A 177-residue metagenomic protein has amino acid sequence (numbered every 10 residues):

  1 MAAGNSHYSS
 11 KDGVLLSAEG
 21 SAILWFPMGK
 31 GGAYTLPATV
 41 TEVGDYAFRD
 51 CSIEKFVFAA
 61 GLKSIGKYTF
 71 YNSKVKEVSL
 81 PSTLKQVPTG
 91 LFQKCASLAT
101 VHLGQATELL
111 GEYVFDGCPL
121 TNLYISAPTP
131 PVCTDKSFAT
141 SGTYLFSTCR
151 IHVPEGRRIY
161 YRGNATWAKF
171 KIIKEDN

Functional and structural regions predicted by a protein language model:
M1-S21, F26-E42, C51-S64, S73-Q86 (+4 more regions): Structural signature of tandem-repeat unit edges
P37-T39, F48, K136-F138, T166: Surface-exposed beta-strand edges and their flanking turn/coil or helix-capping segments
F115, K136-T143, N164-A165: A structural signal for leucine-rich repeat
